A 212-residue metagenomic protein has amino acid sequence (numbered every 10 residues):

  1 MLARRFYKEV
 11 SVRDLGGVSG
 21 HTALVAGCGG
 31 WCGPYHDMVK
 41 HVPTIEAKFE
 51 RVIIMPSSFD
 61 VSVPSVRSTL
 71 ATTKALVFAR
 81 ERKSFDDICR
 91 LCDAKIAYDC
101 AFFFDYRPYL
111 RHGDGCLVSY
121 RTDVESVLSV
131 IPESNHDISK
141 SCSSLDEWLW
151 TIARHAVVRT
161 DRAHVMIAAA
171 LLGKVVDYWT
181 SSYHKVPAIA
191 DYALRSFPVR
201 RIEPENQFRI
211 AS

Functional and structural regions predicted by a protein language model:
M1-S212: Active-site anion-handling motifs in enzyme catalytic cores
